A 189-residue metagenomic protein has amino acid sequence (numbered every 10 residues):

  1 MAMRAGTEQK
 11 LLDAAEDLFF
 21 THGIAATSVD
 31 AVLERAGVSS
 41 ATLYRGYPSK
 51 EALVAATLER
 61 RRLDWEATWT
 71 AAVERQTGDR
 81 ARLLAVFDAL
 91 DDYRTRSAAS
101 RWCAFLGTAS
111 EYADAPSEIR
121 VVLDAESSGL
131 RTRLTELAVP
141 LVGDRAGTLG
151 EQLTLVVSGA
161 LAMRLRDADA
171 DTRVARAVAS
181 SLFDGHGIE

Functional and structural regions predicted by a protein language model:
M1-G6, K10-D13, G187-E189: N-terminal intrinsically disordered/low-complexity leader segments
K10, A14-A52, A56: Helix-turn-helix
L12, E66, L84, S128-T135 (+2 more regions): An amphipathic alpha-helix signature
A56, W69-S100, G150-L153: Hydrophobic alpha-helical connector segments
E59-E66: Short, basic, alpha-helical segments at the C-terminal edge of helix-turn-helix-like DNA-binding modules
D64, A71, E118-G129, R133-E136: Short, solvent-exposed amphipathic helices
R96-V121: Amphipathic alpha-helical segments used for helix-helix packing
P116-A125, P140-E189: Hydrophobic/aromatic-rich alpha-helical bundle segments in the mid-to-C-terminal region
